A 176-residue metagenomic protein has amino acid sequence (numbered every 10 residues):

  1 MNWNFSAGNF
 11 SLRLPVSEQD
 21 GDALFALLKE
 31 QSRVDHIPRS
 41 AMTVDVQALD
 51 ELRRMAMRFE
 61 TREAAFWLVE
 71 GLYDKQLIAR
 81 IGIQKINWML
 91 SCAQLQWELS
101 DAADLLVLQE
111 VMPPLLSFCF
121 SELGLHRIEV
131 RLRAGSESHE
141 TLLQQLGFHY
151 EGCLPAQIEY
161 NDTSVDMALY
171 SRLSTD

Functional and structural regions predicted by a protein language model:
M1-V34, F66, E70-D176: Acyl-donor (CoA/ACP) binding surface of acyl/acetyltransferases
R33-R54: Conserved GNAT-fold acetyl-CoA-binding loop/helix
R54-L68: A short helix-loop-beta-strand connector motif used in the catalytic cores of GNAT acetyltransferases and, in some
